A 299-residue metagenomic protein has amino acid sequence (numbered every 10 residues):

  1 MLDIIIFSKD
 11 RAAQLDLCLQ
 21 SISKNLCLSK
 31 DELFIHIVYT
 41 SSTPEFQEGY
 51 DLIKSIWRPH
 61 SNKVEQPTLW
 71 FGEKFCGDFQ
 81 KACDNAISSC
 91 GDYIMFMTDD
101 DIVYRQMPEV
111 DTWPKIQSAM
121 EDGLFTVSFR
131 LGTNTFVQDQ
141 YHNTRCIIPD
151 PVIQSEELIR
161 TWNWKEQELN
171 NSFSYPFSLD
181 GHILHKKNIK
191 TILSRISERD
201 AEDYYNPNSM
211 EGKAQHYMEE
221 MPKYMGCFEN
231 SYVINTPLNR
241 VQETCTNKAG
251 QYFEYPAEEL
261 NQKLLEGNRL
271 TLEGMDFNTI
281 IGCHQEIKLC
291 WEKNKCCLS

Functional and structural regions predicted by a protein language model:
M1-Q20: N-proximal low-complexity "stem/linker" segments adjacent to membrane-targeting elements
I5-F7, F34-Y39, T98, S128-R130 (+2 more regions): Short beta-strand segments
Q20-E32: Short, acidic, metal-binding catalytic loop of nucleotide-sugar glycosyltransferases
V38-Y93: Active-site-proximal specificity loops/subdomain of glycosyltransferases
F46-Y50, M107-E109, Q138-R145, L238-V241: Short aromatic-enriched loop/helix-cap "lid" or pocket-rim segments at secondary-structure transitions that line
G91-I102: Short beta-strand-to-loop acidic/aromatic patch adjacent to the donor-nucleotide binding site
E109-E198: Conserved catalytic core of nucleotide-sugar-dependent glycosyltransferases
G181, K187-S299: C-terminal catalytic/acceptor-binding lobe
